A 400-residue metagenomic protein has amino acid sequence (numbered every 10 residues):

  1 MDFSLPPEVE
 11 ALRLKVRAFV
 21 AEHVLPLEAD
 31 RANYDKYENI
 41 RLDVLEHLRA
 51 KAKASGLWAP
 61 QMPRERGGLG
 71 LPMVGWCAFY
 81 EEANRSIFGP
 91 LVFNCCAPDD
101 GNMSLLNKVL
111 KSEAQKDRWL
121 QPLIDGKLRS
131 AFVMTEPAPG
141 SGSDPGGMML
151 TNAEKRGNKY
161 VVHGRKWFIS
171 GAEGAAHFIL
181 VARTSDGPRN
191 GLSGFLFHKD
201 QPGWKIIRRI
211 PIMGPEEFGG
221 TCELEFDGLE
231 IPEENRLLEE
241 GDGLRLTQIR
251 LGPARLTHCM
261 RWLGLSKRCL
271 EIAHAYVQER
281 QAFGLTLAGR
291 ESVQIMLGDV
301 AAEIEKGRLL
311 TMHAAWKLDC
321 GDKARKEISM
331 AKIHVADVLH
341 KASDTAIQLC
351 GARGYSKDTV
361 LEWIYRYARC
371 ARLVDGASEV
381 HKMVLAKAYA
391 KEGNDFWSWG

Functional and structural regions predicted by a protein language model:
M1-P90, C95-A97, L110-Q115, P122-K127 (+4 more regions): Alpha-helical interface subdomain recognition
L71-P72, S143-G147, G171-A176, R189-G191 (+1 more regions): Short glycine/proline-enriched turns and hinge-like loops at secondary-structure junctions
A97-M103: Short, conserved phosphate-binding/catalytic loop or strand-edge motifs used in phosphoryl-/nucleotidyl-transfer
M103-K111, D117, F132: Flexible, glycine-rich active-site loops centered on histidine and acidic residues that chelate a metal or position
G126-E136: A short, Trp-centered hydrophobic/proline-enriched beta-strand micro-motif
P139-M149, K155, Y160, F197: Hydrophobic, small-residue-rich alpha-helical packing segments that form membrane-like cores
M148, P202-E230: Flexible, small-/acidic-enriched active-site or ligand-binding loops
H163-I207: A short core secondary-structure module
